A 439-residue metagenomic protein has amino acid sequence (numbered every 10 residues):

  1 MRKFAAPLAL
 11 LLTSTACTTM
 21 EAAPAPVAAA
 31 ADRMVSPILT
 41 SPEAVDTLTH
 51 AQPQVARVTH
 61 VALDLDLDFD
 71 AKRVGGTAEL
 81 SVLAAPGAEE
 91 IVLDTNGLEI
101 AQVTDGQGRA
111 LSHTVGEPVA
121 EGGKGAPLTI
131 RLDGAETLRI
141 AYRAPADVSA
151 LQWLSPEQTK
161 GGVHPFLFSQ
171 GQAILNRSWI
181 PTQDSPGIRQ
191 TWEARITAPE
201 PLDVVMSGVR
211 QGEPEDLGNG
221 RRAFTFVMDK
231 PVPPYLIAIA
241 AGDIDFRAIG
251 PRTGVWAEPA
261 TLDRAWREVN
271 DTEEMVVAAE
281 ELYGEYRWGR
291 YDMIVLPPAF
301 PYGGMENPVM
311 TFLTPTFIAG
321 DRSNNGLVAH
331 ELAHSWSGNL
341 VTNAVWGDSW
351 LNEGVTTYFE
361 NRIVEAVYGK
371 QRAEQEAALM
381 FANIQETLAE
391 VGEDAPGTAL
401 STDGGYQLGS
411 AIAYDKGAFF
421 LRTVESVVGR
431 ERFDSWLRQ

Functional and structural regions predicted by a protein language model:
C17-G75, K160-F166, P186: N-terminal, polar/Ser/Thr-rich
A71-G97: Ligand-binding face of N-terminal immunoglobulin V-set domains in extracellular IgSF glycoproteins
G76, Q170-I174, T182-A329, Y358-N361 (+2 more regions): Hydrophobic helix-coil surface modules that form long, contiguous segments used for peptide/substrate interaction
I91, G97-T159, G220: A surface-exposed beta-strand-loop module
L128, D133-L202: Surface-exposed, acidic/Ser/Thr-rich flexible loop segments
S323-W336, W350: Short alpha-helical catalytic segment bearing the HExxH-like zincin motif of zinc-dependent metalloproteases
S335-S349, R362: Catalytic Zn2+-binding segment of zinc metalloproteases
E353-F419, T423, V427-V428: Acidic/His/Gly-enriched intrinsically disordered linker/tail segments that often contain short helix/coil "MoRF-like"
